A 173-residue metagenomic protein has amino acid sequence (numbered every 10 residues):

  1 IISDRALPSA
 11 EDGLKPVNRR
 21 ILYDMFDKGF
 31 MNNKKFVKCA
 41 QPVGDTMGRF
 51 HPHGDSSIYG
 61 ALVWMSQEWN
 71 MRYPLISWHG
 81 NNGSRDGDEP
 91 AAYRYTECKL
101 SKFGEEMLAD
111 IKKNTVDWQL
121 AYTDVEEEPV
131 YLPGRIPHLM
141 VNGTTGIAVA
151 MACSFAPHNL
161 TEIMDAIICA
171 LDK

Functional and structural regions predicted by a protein language model:
I1-K173: Catalytic phosphate-handling regions of large nucleic-acid enzymes and associated NTPases
